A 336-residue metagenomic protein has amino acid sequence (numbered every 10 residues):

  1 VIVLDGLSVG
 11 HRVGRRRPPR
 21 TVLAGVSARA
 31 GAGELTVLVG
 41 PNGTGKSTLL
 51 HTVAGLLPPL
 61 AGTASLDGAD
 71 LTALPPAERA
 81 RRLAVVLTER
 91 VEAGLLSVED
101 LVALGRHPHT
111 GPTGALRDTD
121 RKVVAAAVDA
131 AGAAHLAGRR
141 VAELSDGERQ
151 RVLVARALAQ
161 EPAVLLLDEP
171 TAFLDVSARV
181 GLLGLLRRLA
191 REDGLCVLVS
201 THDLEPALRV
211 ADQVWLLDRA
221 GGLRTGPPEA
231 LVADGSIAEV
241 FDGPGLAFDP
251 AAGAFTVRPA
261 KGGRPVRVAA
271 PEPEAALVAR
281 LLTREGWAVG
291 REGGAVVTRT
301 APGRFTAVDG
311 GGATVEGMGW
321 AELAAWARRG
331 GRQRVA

Functional and structural regions predicted by a protein language model:
V39-P41: The feature captures the beta-strand-to-loop junction immediately N-terminal to the Walker
A54: Helix-to-loop junction immediately C-terminal to a conserved catalytic motif
G62-D70: Conserved ABC transporter NBD signature motif
A115, R140-L144, E148: Conserved ABC ATPase signature
D118-L136: Conserved ABC ATPase "signature" region
E161: Conserved catalytic motifs of ABC-family nucleotide-binding domains
L165-E169: Catalytic Walker B motif of ABC-type/P-loop ATPase nucleotide-binding domains
